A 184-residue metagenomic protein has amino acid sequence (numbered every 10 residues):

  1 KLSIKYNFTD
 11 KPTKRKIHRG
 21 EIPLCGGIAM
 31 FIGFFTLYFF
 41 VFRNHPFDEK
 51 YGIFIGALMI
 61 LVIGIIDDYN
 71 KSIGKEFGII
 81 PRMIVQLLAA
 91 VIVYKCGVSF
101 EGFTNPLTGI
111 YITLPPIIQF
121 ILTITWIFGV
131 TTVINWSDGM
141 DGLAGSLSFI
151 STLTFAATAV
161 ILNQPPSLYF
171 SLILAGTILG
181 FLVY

Functional and structural regions predicted by a protein language model:
K1-Y184: "…together with the soluble PPM/PP2C metallo-phosphatase catalytic core" -> "…together with the soluble PPM/PP2C
